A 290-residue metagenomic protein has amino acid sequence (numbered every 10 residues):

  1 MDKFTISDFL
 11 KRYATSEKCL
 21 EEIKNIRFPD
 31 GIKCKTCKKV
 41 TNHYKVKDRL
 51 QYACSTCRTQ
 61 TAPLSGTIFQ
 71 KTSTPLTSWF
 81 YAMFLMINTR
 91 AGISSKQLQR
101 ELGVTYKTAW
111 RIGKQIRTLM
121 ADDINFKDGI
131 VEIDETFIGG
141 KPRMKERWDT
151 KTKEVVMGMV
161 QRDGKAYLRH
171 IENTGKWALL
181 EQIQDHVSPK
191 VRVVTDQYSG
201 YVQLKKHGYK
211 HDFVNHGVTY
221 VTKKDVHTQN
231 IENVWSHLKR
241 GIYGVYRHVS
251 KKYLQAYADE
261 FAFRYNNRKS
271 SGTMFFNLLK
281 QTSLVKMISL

Functional and structural regions predicted by a protein language model:
M1-L290: Residue-level recognition of single "structural anchor" positions that define or cap local secondary structure
